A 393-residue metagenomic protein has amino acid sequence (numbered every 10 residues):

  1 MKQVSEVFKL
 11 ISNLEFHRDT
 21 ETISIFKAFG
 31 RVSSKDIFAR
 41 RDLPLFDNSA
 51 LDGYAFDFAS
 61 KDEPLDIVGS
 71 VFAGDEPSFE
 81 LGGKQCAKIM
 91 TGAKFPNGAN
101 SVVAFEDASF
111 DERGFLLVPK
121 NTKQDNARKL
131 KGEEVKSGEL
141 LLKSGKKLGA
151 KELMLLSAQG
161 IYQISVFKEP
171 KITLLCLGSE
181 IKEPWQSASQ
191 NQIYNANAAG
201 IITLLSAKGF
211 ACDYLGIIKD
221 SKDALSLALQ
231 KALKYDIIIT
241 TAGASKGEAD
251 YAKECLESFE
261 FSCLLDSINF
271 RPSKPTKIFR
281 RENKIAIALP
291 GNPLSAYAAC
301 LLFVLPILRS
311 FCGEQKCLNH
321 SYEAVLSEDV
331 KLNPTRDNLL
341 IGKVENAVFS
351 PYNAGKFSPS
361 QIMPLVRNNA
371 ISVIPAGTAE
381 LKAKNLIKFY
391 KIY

Functional and structural regions predicted by a protein language model:
K2, T20-I25, G30, G74 (+3 more regions): Flexible glycine/proline-rich
K2-L65, K147: Intrinsically disordered, low-complexity, positively charged segments
V4, Y162-L289, P293-A299, F303: Helix-rich terminal scaffold detector
I23, F46-D66, G98-R113, K343-L365: Short beta-strand/loop turn elements enriched in aromatics
F29-R41, E76-K88, I278-F279: Short, hydrophobic/aliphatic alpha-helical segments
N48-S49, S60, S78-G82, F95-N97 (+13 more regions): Solvent-exposed alpha-helices and their adjacent loops that cap or buttress functional pockets in soluble metabolic
Y54-D213: Short, glycine/charged-enriched hinge/interface segments at domain edges or termini
